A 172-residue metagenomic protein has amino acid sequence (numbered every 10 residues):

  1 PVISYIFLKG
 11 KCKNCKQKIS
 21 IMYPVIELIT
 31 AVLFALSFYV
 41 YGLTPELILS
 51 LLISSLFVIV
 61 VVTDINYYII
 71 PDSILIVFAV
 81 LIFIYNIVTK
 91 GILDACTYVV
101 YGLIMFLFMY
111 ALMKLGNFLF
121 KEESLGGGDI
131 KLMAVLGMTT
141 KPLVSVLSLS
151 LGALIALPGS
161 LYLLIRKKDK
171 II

Functional and structural regions predicted by a protein language model:
P1-M22, I172: Membrane-proximal soluble regions of multi-pass membrane proteins
I3-G10, E27-A35: Short cysteine/histidine-rich metal-coordination sites, predominantly Zn2+-binding motifs
I19-L28, D72: Select subsegments of transmembrane alpha-helices in polytopic membrane proteins, especially boundary-proximal
S20-I21, T44-L47, D94-A95, P142: Membrane-helix interface segments
L28-Y39, L81-N86: Membrane-embedded alpha-helical segments in integral membrane proteins
S37-L49: Transmembrane helix-loop-helix
L52-S55, I59-P158: Functional transmembrane core segments of multi-pass inner-membrane proteins
G126-G128, Y162-I172: Interfacial loop-to-transmembrane junctions
